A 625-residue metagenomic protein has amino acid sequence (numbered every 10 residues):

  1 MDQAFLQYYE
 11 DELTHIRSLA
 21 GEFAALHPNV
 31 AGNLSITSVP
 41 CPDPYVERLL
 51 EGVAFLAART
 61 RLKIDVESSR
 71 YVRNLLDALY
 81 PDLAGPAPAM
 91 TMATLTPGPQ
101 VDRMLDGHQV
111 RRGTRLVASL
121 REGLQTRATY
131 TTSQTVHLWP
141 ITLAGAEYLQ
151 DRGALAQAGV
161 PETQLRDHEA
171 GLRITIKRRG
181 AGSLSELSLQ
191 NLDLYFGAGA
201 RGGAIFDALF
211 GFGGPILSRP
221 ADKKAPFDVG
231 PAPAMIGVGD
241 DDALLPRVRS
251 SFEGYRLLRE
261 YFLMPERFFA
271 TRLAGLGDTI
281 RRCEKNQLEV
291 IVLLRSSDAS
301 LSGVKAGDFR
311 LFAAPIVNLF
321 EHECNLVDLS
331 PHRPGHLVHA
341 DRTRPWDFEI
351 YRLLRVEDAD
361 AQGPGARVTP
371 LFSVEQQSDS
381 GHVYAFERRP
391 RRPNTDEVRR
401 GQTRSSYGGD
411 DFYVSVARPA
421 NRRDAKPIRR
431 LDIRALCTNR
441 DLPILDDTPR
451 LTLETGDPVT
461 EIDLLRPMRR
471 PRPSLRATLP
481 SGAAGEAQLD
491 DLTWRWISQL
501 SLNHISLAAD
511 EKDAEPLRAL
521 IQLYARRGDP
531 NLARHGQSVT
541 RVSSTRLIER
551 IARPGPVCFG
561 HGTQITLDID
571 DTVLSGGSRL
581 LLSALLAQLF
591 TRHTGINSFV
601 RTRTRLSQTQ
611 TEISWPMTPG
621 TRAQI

Functional and structural regions predicted by a protein language model:
M1-D222: Extended assembly-interface regions of large multimeric machines
M1-V30, L34-T37, A232-R282, Q287-E289 (+2 more regions): Mixed-charge (acidic/basic) macromolecular-recognition segments
Q3-T14, S18-G21, A25, T37-E51 (+11 more regions): Alpha-helix boundary/N-cap detector
Y8-D11, V30, P40, L56-R70 (+9 more regions): Short linear motifs embedded in intrinsically disordered, proline/glycine-rich low-complexity segments
L56-D65, D82, L155-S188, G307 (+5 more regions): Extracellular ectodomain segments of secreted/surface proteins
A89-T91, H168-L172, S188-Q190, F212 (+3 more regions): Residues at beta-strand starts and edge strands
A181-R391: Short, low-complexity Pro/Thr/Gly
G365-I625: C-terminal domain/tail detector
